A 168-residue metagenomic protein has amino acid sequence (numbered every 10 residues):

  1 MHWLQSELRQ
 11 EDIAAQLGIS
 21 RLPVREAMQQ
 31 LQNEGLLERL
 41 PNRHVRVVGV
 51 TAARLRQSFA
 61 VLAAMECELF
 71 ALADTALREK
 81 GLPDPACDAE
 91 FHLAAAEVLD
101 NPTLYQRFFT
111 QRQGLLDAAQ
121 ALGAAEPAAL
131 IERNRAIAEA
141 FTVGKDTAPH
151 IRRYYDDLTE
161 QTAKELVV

Functional and structural regions predicted by a protein language model:
M1-L72, V167-V168: Short linear motifs at protein or domain termini
Q10, L62, R112, N134 (+1 more regions): Short amphipathic alpha-helical/adjacent loop interface patches that line ligand and macromolecule-binding sites
N33, S58, G81-L82, G123-P127: A short, ordered amphipathic alpha-helix with a cationic face
E38-L40, D88, L130: Short, flexible turn/loop "capping" segments at secondary-structure junctions
V47-D100, Q106-T110, E139-T142, D146-P149: All-alpha effector-binding/dimerization core of bacterial HTH-type transcriptional repressors
C87-L93, E97-A125, R153-D156, E160 (+1 more regions): C-terminal regulatory/oligomerization modules of transcriptional regulators
A121-V168: C-terminal all-alpha effector/ligand-binding and dimerization domain of prokaryotic HTH-type transcriptional repressors
